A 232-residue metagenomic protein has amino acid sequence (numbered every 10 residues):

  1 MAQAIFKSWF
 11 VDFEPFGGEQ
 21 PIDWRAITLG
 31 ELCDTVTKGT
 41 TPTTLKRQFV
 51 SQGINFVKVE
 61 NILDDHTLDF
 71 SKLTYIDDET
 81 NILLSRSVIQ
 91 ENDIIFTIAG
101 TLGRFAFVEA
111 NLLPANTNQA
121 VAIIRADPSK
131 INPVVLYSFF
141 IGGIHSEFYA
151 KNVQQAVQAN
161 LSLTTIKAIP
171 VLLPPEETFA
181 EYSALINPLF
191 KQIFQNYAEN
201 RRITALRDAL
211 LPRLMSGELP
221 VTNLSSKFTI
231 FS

Functional and structural regions predicted by a protein language model:
M1-T40, A168, L172, E176-N223: Non-catalytic DNA-recognition/assembly elements of restriction-modification systems
A2, D69, T117, S162-T165 (+1 more regions): N-terminal alpha-helical segment
R25, G53-N55, K72, A120: A generic secondary-structure signal marking the coil-to-beta-strand transition
G30-K46, E60-E91, N111, T117: Sequence-specific dsDNA recognition surfaces
F49: FIC/Doc superfamily catalytic core
K58, D78-T80, L84-H145, V153-Q158 (+1 more regions): A short beta-sheet element
P220-S232: Amphipathic heptad-repeat alpha-helical coiled-coil/stalk segments that mediate oligomerization, filament/stalk
